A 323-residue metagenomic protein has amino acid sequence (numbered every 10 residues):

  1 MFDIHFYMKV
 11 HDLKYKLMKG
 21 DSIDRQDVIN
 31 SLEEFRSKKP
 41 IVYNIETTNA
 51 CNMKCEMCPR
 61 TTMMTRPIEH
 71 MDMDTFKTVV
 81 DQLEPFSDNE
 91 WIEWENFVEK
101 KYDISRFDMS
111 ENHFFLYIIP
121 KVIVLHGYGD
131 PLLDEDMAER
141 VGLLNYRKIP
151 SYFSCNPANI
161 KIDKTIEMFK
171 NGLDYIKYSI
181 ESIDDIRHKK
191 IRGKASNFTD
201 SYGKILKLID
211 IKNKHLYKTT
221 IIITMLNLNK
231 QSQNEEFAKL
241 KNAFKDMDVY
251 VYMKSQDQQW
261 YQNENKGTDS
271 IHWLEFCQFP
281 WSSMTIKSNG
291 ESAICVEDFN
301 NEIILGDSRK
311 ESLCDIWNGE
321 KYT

Functional and structural regions predicted by a protein language model:
F2-Y175, R187-I191: Conserved alpha-helical substructure of the radical SAM core
F35, I286-N289: Short, acidic, Ser/Thr-enriched surface-loop or helix-capping motifs
N44-E46, P59, V124-G127, S154-C155 (+5 more regions): Short beta-strand segments
E46-T47, C51-N52, D72, D130 (+7 more regions): Generic structural signal for small/hydrophobic residues in well-ordered secondary structure, especially within
A50-N52, M63-M64, D130-P131, A158-I160 (+8 more regions): Short, solvent-exposed loop/turn segments at secondary-structure junctions
D134-E264: Conserved AdoMet/S-adenosylmethionine-binding subsite of the radical SAM
D210-I221, N242-H272, E291-T323: C-terminal accessory region of radical SAM enzymes
Q278-P280: Short, small/polar residue-rich loop motifs at catalytic or cofactor-binding pockets
